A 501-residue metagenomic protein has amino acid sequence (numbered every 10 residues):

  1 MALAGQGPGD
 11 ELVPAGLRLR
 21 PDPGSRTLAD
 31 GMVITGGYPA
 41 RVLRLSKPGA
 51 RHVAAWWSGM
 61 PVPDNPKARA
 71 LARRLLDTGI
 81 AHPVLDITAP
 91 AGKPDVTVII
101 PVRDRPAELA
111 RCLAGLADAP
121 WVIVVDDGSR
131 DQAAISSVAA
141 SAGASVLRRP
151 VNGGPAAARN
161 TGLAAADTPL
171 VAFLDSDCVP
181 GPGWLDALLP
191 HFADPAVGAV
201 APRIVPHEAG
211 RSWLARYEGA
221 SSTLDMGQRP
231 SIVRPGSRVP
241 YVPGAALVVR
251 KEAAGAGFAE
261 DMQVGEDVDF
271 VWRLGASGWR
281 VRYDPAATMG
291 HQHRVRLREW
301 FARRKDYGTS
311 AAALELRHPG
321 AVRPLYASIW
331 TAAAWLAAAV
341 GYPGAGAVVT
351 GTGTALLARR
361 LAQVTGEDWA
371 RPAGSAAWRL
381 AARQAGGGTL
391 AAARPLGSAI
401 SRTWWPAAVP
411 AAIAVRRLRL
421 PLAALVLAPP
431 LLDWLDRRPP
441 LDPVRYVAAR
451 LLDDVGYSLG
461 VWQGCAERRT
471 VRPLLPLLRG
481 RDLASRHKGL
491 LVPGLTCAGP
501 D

Functional and structural regions predicted by a protein language model:
L3-L19, S25-G115: N-proximal low-complexity "stem/linker" segments adjacent to membrane-targeting elements
A107, D131-Q132, C178-H191: Acidic donor-binding/catalytic loop of UDP-sugar-dependent glycosyltransferases, especially processive GT2
L113-R148: Acidic donor-binding segment of Leloir-type glycosyltransferases
R149-A166, S176, P182, A187 (+1 more regions): Glycine-rich, basic loop-to-helix element that forms the pyrophosphate-binding segment of sugar-nucleotide handling
V171: Short aromatic/hydrophobic "clamp" motif used to bind/position activated sugar donors
P182-R216, Q292: Conserved donor NDP-sugar-binding/catalytic core segment of glycosyltransferases
P202, E218-V239: Short, flexible, basic/aromatic active-site loop/helix in glycosyltransferases
P243-V249, A253-T288: A short, conserved alpha-helix in the catalytic core of glycosyltransferases
